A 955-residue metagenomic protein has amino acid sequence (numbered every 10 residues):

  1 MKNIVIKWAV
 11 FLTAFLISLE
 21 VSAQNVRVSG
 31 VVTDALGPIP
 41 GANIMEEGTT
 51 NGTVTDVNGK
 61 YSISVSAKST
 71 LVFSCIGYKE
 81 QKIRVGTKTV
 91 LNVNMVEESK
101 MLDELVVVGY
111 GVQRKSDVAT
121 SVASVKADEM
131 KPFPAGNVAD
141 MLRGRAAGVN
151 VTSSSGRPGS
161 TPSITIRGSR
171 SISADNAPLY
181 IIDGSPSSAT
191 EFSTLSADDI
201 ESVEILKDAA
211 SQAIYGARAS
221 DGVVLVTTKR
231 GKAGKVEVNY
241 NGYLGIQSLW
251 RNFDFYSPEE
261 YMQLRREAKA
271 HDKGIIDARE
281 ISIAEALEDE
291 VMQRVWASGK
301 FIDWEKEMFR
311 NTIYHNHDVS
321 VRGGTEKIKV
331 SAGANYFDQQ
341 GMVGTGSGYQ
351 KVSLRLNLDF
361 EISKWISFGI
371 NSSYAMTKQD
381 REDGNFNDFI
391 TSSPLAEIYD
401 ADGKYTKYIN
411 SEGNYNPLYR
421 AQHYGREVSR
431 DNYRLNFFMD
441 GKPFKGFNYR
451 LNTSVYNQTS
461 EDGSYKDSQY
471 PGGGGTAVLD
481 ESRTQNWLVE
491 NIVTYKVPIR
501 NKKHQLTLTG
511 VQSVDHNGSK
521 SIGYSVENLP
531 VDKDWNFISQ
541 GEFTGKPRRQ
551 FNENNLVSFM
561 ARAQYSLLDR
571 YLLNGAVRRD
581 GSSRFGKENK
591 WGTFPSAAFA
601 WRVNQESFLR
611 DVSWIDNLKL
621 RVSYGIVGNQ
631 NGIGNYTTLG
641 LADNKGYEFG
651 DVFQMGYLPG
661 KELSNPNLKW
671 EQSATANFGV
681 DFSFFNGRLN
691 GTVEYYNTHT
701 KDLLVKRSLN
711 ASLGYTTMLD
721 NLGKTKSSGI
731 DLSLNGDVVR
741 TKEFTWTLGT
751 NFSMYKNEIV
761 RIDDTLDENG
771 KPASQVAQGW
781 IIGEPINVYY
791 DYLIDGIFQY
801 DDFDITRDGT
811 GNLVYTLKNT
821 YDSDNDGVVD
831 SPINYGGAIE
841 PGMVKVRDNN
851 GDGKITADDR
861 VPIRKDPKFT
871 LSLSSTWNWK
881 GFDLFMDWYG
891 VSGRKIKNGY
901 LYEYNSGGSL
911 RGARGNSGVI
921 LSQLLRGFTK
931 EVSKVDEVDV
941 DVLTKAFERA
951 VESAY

Functional and structural regions predicted by a protein language model:
M1-R355, I362, S367-G369, R434 (+4 more regions): Short, small/polar-rich motifs associated with maturation and membrane association, primarily at protein termini
P38, T50, Y61, K79-K82 (+9 more regions): Short, solvent-exposed loop/turn motifs
K115-S116, I214-G216, G234-K235, S248-R251 (+5 more regions): Switch/connector loops and helix/strand junctions flanking conserved nucleotide-binding motifs in nucleotide-processing
M130, N176-A177, H315, N357-I366 (+3 more regions): Extracellular/periplasmic, surface-exposed regions of secreted and cell-surface proteins
N239-V295, D720, D737-V861, L901 (+1 more regions): Conserved small-residue
E288-R322, K329-G333, F337, M342 (+7 more regions): Outer-membrane beta-barrel transmembrane strand signature
V455-N457, D462, G729, M754 (+6 more regions): Functional cleft and adjacent loop/helix regions within the main domain that mediate ligand binding or catalysis
S906-Y955: N-terminal loops that bind phosphate or other acidic moieties and the adjacent beta-alpha structural core
